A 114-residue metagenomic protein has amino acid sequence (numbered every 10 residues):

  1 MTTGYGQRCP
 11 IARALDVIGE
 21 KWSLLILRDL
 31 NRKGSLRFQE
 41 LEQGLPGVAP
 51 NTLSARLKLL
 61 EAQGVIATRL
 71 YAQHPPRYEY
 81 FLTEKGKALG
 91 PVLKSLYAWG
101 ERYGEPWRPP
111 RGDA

Functional and structural regions predicted by a protein language model:
M1-T3: Acidic-glycine-rich active-site phosphate/pyrophosphate-binding loop
Y5, C9-A49, Q73: N-terminal helix-turn-helix DNA-binding core of bacterial DNA-binding proteins
G19, A72-S95: Basic, amphipathic "hinge/linker" alpha-helix immediately C-terminal to the N-terminal HTH DNA-binding motif
L53-Q63: Basic amphipathic alpha-helical segments that dock to polyanions
A88-A114: Amphipathic alpha-helical dimerization/coiled-coil segments that flank or bridge DNA-binding/regulatory modules
